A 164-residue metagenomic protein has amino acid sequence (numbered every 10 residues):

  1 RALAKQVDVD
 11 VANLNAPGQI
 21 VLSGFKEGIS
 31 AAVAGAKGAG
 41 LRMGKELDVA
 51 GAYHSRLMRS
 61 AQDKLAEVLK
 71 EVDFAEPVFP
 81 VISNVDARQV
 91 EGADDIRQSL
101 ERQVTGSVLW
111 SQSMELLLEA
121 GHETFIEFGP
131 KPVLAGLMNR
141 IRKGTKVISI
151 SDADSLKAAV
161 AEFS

Functional and structural regions predicted by a protein language model:
R1-G106: Alpha/beta catalytic cores of group-transfer enzymes, especially the acyltransferase/condensing modules of polyketide
D73-S164: Acyltransferase/transacylase module recognition
